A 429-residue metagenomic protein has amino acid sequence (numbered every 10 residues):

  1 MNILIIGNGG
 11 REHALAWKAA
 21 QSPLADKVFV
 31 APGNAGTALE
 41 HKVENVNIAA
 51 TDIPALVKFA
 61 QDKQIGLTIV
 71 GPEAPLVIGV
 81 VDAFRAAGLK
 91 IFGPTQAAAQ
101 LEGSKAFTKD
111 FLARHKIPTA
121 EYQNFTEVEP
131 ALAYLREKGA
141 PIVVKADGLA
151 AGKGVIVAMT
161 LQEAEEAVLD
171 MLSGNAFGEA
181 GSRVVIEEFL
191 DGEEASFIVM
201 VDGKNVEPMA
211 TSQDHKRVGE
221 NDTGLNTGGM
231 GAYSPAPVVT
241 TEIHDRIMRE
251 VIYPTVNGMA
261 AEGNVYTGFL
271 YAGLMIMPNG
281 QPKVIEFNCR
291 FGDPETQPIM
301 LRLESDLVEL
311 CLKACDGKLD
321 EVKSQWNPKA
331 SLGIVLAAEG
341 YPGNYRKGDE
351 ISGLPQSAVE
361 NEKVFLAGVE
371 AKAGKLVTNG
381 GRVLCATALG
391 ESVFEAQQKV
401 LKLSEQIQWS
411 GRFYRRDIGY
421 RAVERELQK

Functional and structural regions predicted by a protein language model:
M1-Q96: ATP-binding N-terminal substructure of ATP-dependent carboxylate-amine bond-forming enzymes
Q21-P23, A38-L39, F92, R114-K116 (+12 more regions): Solvent-exposed alpha-helices and their adjacent loops that cap or buttress functional pockets in soluble metabolic
N45-T51, Q123-E127, A158: Short acidic-hydrophobic, aromatic-tinged amphipathic segments that line or gate anion-handling sites
F92-G154: A conserved helix-loop-beta module that forms one wall/lid of the active-site cleft in ATP-utilizing catalytic domains
G154, A158-T296: Internal nucleotide-binding/catalytic subdomain
M248-L270, N288-V359, A371-K372: Active-site "cap" helix and flanking loop/linker of ATP-utilizing ligase/carboxylase catalytic domains
V369-K372, T378-K429: Generic C-terminus detector
